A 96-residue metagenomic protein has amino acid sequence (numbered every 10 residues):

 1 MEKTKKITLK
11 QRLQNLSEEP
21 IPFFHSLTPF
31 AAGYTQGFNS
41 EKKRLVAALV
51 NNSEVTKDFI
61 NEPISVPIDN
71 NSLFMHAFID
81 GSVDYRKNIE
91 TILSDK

Functional and structural regions predicted by a protein language model:
K3-K6: Polybasic, lysine-rich low-complexity intrinsically disordered segments
T8-I21, N39-F74: Amphipathic alpha-helical oligomerization segments
Q11, T35, V50-N51, D80 (+1 more regions): Compositionally biased non-globular segments, especially hydrophobic aliphatic-rich helices of signal peptides
D69-K96: Amphipathic alpha-helical binding modules
